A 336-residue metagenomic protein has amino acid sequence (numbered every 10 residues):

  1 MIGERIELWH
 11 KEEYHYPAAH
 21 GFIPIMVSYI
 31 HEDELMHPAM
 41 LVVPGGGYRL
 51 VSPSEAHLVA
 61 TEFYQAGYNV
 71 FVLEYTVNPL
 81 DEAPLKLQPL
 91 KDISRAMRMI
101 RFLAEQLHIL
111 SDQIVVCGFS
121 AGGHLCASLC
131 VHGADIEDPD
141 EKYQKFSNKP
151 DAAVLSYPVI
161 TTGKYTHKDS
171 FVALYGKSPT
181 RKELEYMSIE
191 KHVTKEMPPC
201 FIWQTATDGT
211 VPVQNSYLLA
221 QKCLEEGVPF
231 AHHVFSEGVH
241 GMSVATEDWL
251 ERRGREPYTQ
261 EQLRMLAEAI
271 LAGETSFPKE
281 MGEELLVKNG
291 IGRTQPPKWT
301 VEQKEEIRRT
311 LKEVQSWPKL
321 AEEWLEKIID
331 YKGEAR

Functional and structural regions predicted by a protein language model:
M1-E34, Y165-K168: N-terminal cap/lid segment of alpha/beta-hydrolase-fold proteins
H37-G45: Short beta-strand element of the alpha/beta-hydrolase
S52-P53, L58, L73-S111: Catalytic nucleophile-loop/oxyanion-hole region of alpha/beta-hydrolase and closely related hydrolase-like folds
E55, I189, P212-E225: Short alpha-helix in the alpha/beta-hydrolase fold that links the catalytic acid
A83, Y217-R336: C-terminal catalytic histidine-bearing segment of alpha/beta-hydrolase fold enzymes
R95-S170, T180, L184: Primarily recognizes the serine-hydrolase "nucleophile elbow" in alpha/beta-hydrolase and SGNH/GDSL folds
T162, T207-V211: Acidic catalytic loop of the alpha/beta-hydrolase fold
E196, I202-Q204, D208: Short beta-strand/loop motif that positions the catalytic acidic residue of the alpha/beta-hydrolase fold
